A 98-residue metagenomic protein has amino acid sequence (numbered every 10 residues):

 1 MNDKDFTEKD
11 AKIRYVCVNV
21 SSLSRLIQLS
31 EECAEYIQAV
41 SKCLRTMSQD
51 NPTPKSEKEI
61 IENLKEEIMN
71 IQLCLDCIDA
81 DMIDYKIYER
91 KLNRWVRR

Functional and structural regions predicted by a protein language model:
M1-R98: Flexible "arm" and connector segments at domain edges
